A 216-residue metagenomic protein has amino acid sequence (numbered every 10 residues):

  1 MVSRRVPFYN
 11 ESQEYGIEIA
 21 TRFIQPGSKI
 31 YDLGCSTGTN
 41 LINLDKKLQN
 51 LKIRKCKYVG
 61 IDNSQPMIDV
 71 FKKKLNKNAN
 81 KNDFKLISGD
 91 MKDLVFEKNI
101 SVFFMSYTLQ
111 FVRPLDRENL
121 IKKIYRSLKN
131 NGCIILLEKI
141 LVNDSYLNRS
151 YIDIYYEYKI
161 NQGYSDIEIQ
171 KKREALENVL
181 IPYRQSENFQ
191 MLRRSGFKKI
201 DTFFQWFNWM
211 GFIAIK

Functional and structural regions predicted by a protein language model:
F8-P26: Conserved alpha-helix/loop element of class I SAM-dependent methyltransferases that forms part of the SAM/SAH-binding
Y31-D32, T37-K92: Class I SAM-dependent methyltransferase SAM/SAH-binding core
D93-E97: Short conserved loop adjoining the S-adenosyl-L-methionine
F104: A conserved beta-strand element that flanks and buttresses the S-adenosyl-L-methionine
E118-N130: A short glycine-rich, Lys/Arg-flanked "PGG" loop and its adjoining helix->strand segment in the class I
N131-K139: Conserved beta-strand signature within the Rossmann-like core of class I S-adenosyl-L-methionine
I140-M191: C-terminal alpha-helical "lid/dimerization" subdomain adjacent to the S-adenosyl-L-methionine
K198-K216: Core SAM-dependent methyltransferase catalytic element
